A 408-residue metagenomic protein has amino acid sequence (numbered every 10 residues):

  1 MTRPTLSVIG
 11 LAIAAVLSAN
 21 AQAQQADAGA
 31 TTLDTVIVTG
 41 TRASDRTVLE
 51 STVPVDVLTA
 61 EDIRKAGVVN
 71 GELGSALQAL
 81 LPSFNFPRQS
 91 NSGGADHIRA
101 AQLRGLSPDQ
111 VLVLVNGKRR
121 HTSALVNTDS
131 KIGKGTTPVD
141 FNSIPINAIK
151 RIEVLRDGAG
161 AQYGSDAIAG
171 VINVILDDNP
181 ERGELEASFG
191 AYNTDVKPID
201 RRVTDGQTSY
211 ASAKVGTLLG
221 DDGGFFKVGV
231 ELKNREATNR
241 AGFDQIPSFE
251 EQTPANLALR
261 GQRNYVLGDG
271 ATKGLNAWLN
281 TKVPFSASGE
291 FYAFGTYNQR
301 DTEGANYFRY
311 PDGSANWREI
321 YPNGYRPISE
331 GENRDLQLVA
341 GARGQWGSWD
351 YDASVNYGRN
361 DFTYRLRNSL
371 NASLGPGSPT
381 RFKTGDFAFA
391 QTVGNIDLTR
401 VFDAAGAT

Functional and structural regions predicted by a protein language model:
T35, V53-Q78, A100-L106, T136-N142 (+2 more regions): Short, polar/charged loop or turn motifs at beta-strand boundaries
T35-V68, A95, A124-K134: N-terminal periplasmic "start-of-domain" segments of outer-membrane beta-barrel proteins
T41, D157, I175, S188-Y192 (+3 more regions): Outer-membrane beta-barrel pore domains and translocons
D45, K65, G74-S123, D166: Extracytoplasmic beta-strand/coil segments of soluble accessory domains associated with Gram-negative outer-membrane
R120, K134-E186: A beta-strand signature from Gram-negative outer-membrane beta-barrel systems, especially the internal plug domain
G133-P138, V154-L155, S188, D195-I199 (+3 more regions): Extracytoplasmic loops and strand-loop junctions of Gram-negative outer membrane beta-barrel proteins
E181-E184, P198-N323, P327-G347: Transmembrane beta-barrel wall of Gram-negative outer-membrane proteins
N280-T302, R326-T408: Face-selective signature of the C-terminal outer-membrane beta-barrel domain
